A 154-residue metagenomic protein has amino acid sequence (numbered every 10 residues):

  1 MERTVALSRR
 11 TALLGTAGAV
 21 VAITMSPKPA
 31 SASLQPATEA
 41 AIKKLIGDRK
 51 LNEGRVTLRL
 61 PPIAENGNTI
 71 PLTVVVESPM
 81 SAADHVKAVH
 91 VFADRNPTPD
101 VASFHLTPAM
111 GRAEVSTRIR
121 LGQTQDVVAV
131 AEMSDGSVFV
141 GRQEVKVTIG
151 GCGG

Functional and structural regions predicted by a protein language model:
M1-V20: N-terminal secretory signal peptides and thylakoid transit peptides that target proteins across membranes
T24-V56: C-terminal segment of N-terminal export signals and the immediately downstream linker at the start of the mature
P71-P79: Short edge beta-strand/loop segments characteristic of extracellular beta-sandwich folds
A88-F92: Beta-strand signatures of extracellular beta-sandwich domains
P97-R120: An anionic, turn-rich surface loop/hairpin at beta-sheet edges that serves as a generic interaction/coordination patch
G122-D126: Extracellular Ig-like/FN3 beta-sandwich strand-entry sites
S134-V140: Short acidic/polar inter-strand loop motif in beta-rich domains
